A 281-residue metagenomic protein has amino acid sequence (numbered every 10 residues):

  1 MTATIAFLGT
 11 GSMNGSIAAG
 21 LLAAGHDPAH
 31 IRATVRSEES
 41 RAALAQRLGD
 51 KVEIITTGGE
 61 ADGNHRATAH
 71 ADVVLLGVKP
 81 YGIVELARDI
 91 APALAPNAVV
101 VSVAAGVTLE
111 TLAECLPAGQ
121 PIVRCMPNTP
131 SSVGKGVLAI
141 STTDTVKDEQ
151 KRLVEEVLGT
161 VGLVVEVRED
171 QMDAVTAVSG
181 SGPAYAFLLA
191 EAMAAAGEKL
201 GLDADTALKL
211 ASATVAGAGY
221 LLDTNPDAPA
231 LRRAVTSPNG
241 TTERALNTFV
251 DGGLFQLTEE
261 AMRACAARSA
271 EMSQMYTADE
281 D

Functional and structural regions predicted by a protein language model:
M1-A69, E198-K199: NAD(P)+-binding Rossmann beta1-loop-alpha1 motif at the extreme N-terminus of oxidoreductases
I5, V123, M172-A177, A228-R233: Short pre-catalytic strand/loop immediately N-terminal to key active-site residues, enriched for Gly-Thr
I17, E38, L48, G58-I140 (+1 more regions): Rossmann-like NAD(P)(H) cofactor-binding subdomain of soluble oxidoreductases
I31, R41, A67, L112 (+3 more regions): Small-residue helix-packing motif on alpha-helices
T111-P121, V137-A174, A186-T224, R268: Internal alpha-helical scaffold of NAD(P)-dependent oxidoreductase catalytic cores
V178-S179, A190, M275: Catalytic, metal-anchored helix/loop core of enzyme active sites in primary metabolism
S212-D281: NAD(P)-dependent Rossmann-like dehydrogenase/reductase catalytic/cofactor-binding core
